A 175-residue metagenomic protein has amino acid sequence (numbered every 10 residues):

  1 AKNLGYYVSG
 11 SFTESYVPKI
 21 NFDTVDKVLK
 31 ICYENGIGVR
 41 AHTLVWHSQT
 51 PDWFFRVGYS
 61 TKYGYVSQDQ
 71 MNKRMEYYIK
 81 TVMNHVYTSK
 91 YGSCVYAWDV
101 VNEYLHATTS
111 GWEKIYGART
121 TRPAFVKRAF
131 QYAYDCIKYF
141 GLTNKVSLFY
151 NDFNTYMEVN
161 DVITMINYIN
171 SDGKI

Functional and structural regions predicted by a protein language model:
A1-T155: Substrate-binding cleft and catalytic face of glycoside hydrolase catalytic domains, especially the flexible beta-alpha
S93, G173-K174: Structured loop/turn residues at beta-strand edges in well-structured enzyme cores
S110-G111, A129, Y156-G173: Distinct, well-ordered alpha-helical segments
